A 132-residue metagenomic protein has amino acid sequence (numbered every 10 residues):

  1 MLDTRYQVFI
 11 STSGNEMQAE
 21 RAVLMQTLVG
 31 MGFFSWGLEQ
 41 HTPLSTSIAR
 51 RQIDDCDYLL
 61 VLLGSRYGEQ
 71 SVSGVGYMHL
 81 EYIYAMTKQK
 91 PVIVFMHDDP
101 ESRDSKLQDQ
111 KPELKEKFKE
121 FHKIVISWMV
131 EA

Functional and structural regions predicted by a protein language model:
M1-L62, K88: Conserved N-terminal substructure of TIR/SEFIR domains
L2, E101-A132: C-terminal interaction surface of TIR/SEFIR-family domains
A19, E69-V72, R103-S105: Extracytoplasmic/secreted cell-surface and envelope-processing proteins
V23-Q26, S73-Y77, L107-Q110: Short, glycine/charged-enriched secondary-structure capping and boundary segments
H41-L44, R66-T87: Conserved TIR/SEFIR loop-to-helix hotspot centered on a Trp-containing motif with a nearby acidic residue
V61-S65, M96-D99: Short loop/turn segments at strand-loop or loop-helix junctions that form parts of catalytic or ligand-binding pockets
T87-P100: A short helix->loop->beta-strand "cap" motif at the edges of active sites that frequently abuts
